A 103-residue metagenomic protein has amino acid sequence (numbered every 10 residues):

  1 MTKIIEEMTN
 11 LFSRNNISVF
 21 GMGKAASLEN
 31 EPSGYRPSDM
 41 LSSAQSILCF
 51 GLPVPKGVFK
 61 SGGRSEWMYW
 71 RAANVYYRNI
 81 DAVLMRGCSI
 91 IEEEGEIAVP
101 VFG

Functional and structural regions predicted by a protein language model:
M1-G103: Auxiliary alpha/beta "docking" domains used to position bulky ligands
